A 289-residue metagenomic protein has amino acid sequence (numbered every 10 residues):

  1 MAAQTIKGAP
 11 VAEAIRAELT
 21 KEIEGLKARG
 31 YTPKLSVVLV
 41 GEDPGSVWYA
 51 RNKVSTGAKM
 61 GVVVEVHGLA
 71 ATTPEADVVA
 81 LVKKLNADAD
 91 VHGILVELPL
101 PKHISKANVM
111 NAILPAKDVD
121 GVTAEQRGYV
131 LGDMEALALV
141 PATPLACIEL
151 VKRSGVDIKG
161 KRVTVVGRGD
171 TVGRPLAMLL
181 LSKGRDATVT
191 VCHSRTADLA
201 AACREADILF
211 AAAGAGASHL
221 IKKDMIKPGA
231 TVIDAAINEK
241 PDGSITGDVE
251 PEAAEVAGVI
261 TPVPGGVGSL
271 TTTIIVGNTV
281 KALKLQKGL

Functional and structural regions predicted by a protein language model:
M1-Y31: Positively charged, low-complexity intrinsically disordered leader regions
T32-G41: Short beta-strand segments enriched in small/hydrophobic residues
V40-V54, L137-T231, K240, I245-A253: Glycine-rich phosphate/diphosphate-binding loop of Rossmann-like nucleotide-binding domains
G57-A71, T188-V191: Short beta-strand elements in bilobed, periplasmic/extracellular small-molecule ligand-binding domains
D77-A89: Short, well-structured alpha-helical segments in soluble
G93-V163, A202, A217-H219: Anion-binding alpha/beta catalytic cores of soluble intermediary-metabolism enzymes, centered on
L98, A213, A235-A236: Glycine-rich, N-terminal phosphate-binding loop of Rossmann-like dinucleotide-binding domains
K106-T123, R127-G128, I233-G288: Rossmann-fold NAD(P)-binding glycine/threonine-rich loop
